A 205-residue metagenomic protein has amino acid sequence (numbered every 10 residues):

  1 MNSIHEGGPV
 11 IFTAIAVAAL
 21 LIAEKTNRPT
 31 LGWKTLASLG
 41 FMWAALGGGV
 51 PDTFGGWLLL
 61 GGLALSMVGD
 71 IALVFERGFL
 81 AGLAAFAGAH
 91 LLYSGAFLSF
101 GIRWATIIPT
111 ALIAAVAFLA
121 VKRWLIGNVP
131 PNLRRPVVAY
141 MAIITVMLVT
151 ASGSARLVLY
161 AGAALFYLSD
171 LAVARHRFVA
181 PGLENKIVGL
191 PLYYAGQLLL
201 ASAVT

Functional and structural regions predicted by a protein language model:
M1-T205: Polytopic alpha-helical membrane-helix bundles and their juxtamembrane interface segments in multi-pass membrane
